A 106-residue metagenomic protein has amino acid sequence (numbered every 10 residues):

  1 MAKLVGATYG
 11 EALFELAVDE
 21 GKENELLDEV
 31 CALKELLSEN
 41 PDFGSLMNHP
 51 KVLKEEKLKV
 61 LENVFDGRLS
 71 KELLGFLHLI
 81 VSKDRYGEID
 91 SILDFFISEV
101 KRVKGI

Functional and structural regions predicted by a protein language model:
M1-I106: Elongated, mostly alpha-helical coiled-coil "stalk/stator" tethers of large membrane protein machines
